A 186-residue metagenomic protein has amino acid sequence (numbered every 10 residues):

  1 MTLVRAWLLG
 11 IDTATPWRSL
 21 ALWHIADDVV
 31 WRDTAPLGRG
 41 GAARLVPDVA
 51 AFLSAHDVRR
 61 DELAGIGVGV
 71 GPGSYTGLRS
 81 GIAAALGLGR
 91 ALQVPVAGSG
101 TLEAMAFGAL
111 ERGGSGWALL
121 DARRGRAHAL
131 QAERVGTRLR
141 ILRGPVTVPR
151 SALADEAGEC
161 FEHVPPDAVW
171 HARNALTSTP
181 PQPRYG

Functional and structural regions predicted by a protein language model:
M1-V30, P36-R44, V58, A97-G186: Oxyanion-binding and handling regions
T34-L37, V49, P72: Short, well-ordered turn and helix-capping elements at secondary-structure junctions
R44-P47, A83, G87, A104: Short amphipathic alpha-helical face segments that pack within enzyme cores and frequently flank/anchor catalytic
V49-G65: Phosphate/pyrophosphate-binding loops at sites that engage ATP/ADP/AMP, CoA/4′-phosphopantetheine, polyphosphate
A50, G71, Q93, L110-E111: Generic short alpha-helical segment signal, independent of protein family or function, capturing local helix propensity
G65-G98: DPxDG-like acidic metal-binding loop motif
